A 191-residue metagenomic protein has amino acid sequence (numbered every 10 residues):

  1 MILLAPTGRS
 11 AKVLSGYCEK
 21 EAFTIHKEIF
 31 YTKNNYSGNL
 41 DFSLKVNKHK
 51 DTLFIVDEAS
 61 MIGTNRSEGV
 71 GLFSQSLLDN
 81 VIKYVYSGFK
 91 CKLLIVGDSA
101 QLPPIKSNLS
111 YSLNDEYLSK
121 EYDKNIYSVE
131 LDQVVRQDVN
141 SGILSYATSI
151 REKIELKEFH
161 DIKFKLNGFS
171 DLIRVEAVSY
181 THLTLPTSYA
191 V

Functional and structural regions predicted by a protein language model:
A5-V46: Inter-Walker segment of RecA-like/P-loop motor cores
K20, L53-F54, K92-L94: Hydrophobic "anchor" residues on beta-strands that sit immediately upstream of conserved functional sites
D41-T52, G88: Short basic/glycine-enriched coil/helix segment immediately N-terminal to the Walker B
D57-E58: Walker B catalytic acidic pair
M61-T64, Q101-L102: Residues immediately C-terminal
R66-F73: Flexible beta-alpha connector loops of hexameric P-loop NTPases
L77-N80, Y84-C91, S99-L183, S188: Conserved helicase motor core of P-loop NTPases
